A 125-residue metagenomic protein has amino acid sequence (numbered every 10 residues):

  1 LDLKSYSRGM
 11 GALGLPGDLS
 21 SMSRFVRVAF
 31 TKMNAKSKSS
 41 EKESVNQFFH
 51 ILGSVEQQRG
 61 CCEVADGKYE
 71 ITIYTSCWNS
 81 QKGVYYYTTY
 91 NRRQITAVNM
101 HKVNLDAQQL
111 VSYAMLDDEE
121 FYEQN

Functional and structural regions predicted by a protein language model:
L1-N125: C-terminus-biased signal that marks the final domain/tail of proteins
